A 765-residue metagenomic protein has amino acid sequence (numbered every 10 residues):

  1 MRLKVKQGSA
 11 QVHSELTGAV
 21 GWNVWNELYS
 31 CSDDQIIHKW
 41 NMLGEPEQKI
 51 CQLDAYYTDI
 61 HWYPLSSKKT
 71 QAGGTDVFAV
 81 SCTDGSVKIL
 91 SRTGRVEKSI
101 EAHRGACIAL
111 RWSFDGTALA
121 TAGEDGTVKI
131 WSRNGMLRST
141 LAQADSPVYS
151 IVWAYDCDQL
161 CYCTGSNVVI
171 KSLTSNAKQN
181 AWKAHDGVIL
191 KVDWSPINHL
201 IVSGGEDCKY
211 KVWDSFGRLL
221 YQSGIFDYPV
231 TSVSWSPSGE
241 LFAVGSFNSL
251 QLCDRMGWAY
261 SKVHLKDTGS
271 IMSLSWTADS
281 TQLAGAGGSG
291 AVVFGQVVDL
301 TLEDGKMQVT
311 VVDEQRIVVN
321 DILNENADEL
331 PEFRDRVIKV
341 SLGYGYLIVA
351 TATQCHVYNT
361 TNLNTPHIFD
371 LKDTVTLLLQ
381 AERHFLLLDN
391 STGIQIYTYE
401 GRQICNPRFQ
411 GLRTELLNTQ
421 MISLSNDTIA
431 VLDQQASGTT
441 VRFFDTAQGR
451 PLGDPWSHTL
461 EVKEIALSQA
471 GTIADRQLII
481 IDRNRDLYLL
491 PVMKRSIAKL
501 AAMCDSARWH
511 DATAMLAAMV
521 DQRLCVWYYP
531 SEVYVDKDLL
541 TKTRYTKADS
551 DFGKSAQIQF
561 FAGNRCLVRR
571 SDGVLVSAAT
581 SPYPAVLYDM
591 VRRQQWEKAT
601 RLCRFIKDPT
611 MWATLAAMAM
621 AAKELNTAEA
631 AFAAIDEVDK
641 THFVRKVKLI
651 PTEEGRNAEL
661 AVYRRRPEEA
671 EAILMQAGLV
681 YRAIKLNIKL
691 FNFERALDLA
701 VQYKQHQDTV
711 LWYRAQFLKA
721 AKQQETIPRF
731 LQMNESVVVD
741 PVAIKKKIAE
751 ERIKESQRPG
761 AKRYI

Functional and structural regions predicted by a protein language model:
M1-Q7, K39-T75, D84-C107, F114 (+17 more regions): Per-blade loop-tip surfaces of WD-repeat and WD-like beta-propellers in eukaryotic adaptors/scaffolds
A10-D33, V297-E314, P331-G343: Beta-strand-rich domains and repeat architectures in extracellular enzymes and scaffolds, especially beta-propellers
S14-G21, A55-T70, G105-W112, S146-W153 (+9 more regions): Canonical WD40 repeat/beta-propeller blade segments in eukaryotic WD-repeat proteins
N23-V24, P64-G74, F114-D115, Y155-D156 (+9 more regions): Residue-level detector of Asp-centered blade-edge/turn motifs that repeat once per structural unit in beta-propeller
L28, F78, L119, L160 (+10 more regions): Hydrophobic beta-strand positions that form the internal "hydrophobic ladder" of WD40/Gbeta-like beta-propeller blades
C31-D34, S81-D84, A122-D125, Y162-G165 (+6 more regions): Conserved strand-to-loop turn within each blade of WD40 beta-propeller repeats
M272-E303, V568-R569, G573-T580: Blade-level signature of beta-propeller repeat domains, shared across WD40, Kelch, NHL, RCC1 and BNR/Asp-box propellers
G305-M307, R316, N326-A327, F333 (+5 more regions): Extended alpha-helical solenoid/arm regions of large eukaryotic scaffolding proteins
